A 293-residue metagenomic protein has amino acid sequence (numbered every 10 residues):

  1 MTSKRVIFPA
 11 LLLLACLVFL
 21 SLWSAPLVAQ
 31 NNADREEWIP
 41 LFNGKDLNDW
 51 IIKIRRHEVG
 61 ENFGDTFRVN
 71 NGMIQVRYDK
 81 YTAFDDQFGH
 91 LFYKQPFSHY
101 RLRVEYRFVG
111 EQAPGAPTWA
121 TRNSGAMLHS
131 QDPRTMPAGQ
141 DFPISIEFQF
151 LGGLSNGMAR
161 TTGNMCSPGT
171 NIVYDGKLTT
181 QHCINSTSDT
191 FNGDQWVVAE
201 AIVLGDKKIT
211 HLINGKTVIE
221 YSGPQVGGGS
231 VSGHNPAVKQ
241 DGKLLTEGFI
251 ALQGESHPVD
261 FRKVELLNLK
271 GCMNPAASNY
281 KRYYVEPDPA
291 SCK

Functional and structural regions predicted by a protein language model:
M1-L13: Bacterial N-terminal signal peptides that target proteins for export
V6-I7, V18, V28: Short hydrophobic transmembrane-like helices used for membrane targeting/insertion
A10-L22: Bacterial N-terminal signal peptides
A29-V285: Carbohydrate-interacting regions of secretory-pathway proteins
E286-K293: Short, disulfide-bonded extracellular cysteine-rich repeat modules
